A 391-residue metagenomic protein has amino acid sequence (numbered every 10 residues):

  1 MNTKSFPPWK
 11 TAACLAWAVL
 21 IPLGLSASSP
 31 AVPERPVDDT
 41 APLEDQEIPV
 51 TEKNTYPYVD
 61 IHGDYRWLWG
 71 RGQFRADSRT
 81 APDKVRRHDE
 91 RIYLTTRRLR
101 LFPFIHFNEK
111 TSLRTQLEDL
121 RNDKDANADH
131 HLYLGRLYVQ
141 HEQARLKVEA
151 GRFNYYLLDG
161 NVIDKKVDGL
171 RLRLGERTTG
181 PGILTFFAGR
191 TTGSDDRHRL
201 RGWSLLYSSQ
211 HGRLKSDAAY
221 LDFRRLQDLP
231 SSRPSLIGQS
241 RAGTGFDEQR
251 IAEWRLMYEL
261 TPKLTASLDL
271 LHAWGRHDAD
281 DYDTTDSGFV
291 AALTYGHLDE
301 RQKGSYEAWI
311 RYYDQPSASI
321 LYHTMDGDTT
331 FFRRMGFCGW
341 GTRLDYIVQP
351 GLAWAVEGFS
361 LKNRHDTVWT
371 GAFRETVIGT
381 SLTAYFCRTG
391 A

Functional and structural regions predicted by a protein language model:
N2, P30-E44, I48-R91, A126-N127 (+3 more regions): Outer-membrane beta-barrel pore domains
T3-A16: Bacterial N-terminal signal peptides that target proteins for export
C14-G24: Bacterial N-terminal signal peptides
Y93-Y220, T285, F289-Y322: Outer membrane beta-barrel
R225: Flexible, surface-exposed loop/gating regions in the mature catalytic domains of secreted/periplasmic hydrolases
